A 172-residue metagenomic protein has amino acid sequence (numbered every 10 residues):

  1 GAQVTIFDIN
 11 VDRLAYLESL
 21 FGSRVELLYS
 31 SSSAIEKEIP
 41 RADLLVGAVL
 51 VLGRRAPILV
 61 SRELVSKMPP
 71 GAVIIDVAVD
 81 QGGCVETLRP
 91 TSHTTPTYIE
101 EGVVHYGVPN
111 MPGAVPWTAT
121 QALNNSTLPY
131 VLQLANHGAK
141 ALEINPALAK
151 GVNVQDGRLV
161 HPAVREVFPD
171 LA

Functional and structural regions predicted by a protein language model:
G1-L50: Glycine-rich phosphate/diphosphate-binding loop of Rossmann-like nucleotide-binding domains
V4, L14-L17, L27, I75 (+3 more regions): Generic structural hydrophobic/aromatic packing signal, biased to beta-strands
D8-D12, S30, P40-V46, L59-E63 (+4 more regions): Conserved active-site and cofactor/substrate-binding residues in soluble primary-metabolism enzymes
L17, I39, I58, V85-L88 (+1 more regions): Short, well-ordered secondary-structure micro-motifs
S19-L20, K37-I39, S66-K67, T97-Y98 (+1 more regions): Solvent-exposed alpha-helices and their adjacent loops that cap or buttress functional pockets in soluble metabolic
A34, L52-G53, P112-V115: Glycine-/small-residue-rich active-site loops that bind phosphorylated ligands and cofactors
L45-Y106: ADP-ribose/adenylate-binding Rossmann-like module
V79, C84-A172: Adenosine-phosphate binding glycine-rich loop
